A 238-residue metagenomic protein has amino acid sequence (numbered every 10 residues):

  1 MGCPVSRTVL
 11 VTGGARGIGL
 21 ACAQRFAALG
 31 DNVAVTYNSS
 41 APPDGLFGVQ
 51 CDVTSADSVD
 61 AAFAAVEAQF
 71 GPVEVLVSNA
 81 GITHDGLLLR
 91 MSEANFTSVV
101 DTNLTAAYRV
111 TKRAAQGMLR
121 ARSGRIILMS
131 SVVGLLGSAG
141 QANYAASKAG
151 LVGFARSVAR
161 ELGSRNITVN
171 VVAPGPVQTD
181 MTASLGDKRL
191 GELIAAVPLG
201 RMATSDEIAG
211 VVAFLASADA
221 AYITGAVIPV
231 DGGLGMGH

Functional and structural regions predicted by a protein language model:
A15-R16: Conserved glycine-rich cofactor-binding loop
L87-L88, S92-V100, T182, L193: Substrate-binding pocket helix/loop in short-chain dehydrogenase/reductase
T111, S147, A155: Active-site helix of classical SDR
Q116, R160-S164, A221: Alpha-helical segment proximal to the catalytic Tyr-Lys
S131: Residue(s) in the substrate-gating loop at a strand-loop-helix junction that position the organic substrate next
L136, A213, T224-H238: Short C-terminal tail/terminal secondary-structure segment of NAD(P)H-dependent dehydrogenase/reductase domains
P198-I208: A conserved structural motif in NAD(P)-dependent oxidoreductases
